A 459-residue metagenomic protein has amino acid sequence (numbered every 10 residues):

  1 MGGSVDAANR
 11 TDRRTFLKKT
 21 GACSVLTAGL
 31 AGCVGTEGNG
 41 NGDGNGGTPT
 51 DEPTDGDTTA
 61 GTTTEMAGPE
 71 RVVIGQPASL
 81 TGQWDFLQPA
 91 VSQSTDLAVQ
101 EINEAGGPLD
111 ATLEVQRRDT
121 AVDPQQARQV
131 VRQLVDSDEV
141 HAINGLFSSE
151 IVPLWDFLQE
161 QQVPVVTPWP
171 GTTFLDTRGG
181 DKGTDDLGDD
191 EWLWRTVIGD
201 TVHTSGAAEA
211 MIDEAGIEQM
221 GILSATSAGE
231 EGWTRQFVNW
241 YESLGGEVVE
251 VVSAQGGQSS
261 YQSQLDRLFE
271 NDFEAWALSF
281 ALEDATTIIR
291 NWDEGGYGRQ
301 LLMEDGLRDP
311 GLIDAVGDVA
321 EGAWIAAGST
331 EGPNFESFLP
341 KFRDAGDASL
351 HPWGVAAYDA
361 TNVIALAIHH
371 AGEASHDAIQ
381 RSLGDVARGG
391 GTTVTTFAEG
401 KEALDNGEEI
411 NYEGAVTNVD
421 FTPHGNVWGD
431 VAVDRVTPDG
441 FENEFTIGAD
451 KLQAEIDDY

Functional and structural regions predicted by a protein language model:
G2-G21, V34-Y459: Extracytosolic ligand-binding ectodomains
G29-G32: C-terminal motif of bacterial Sec signal peptides marking the signal peptidase cleavage site
